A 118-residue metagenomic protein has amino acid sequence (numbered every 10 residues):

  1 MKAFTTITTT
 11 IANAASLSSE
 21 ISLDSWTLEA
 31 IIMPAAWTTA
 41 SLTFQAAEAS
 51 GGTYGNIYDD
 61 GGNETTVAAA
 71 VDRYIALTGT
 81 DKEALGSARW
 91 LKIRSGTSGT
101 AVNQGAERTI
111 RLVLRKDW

Functional and structural regions predicted by a protein language model:
M1-W118: Surface-exposed, low-hydrophobicity beta-strand/loop segments enriched in small/polar/acidic residues
